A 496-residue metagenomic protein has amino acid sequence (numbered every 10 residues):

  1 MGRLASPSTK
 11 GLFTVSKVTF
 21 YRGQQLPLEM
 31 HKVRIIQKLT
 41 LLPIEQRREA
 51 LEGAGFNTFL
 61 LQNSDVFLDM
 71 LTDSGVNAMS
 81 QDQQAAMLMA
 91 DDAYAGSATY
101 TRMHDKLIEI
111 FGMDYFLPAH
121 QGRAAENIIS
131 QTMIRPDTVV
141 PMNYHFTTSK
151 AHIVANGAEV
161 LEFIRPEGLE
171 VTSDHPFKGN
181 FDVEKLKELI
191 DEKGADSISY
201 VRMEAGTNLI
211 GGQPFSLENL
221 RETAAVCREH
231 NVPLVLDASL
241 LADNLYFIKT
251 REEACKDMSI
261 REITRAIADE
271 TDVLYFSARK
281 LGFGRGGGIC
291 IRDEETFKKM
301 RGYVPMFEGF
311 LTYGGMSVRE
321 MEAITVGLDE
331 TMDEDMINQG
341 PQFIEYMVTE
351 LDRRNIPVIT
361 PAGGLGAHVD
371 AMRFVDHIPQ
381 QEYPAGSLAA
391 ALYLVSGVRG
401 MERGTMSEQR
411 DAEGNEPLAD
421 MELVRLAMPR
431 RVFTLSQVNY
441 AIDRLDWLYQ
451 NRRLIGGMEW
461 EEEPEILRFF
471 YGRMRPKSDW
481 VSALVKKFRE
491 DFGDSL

Functional and structural regions predicted by a protein language model:
P7-S8: Intrinsically disordered, low-complexity segments enriched in serine/threonine/proline/glycine and often basic
S16-F56, L60-A78, Q83, D92-F116 (+2 more regions): Conserved PLP-enzyme active-site core in the AAT-like
E159-E162, I291-K299, L394-D420: Flexible glycine/proline-rich, aromatic-decorated loop/lid segments
F215, H368-Y383, A412-L418, F469-R475: Short glycine/threonine-rich loop-to-helix capping motif typified by GTGT followed within a few residues by an Asp-Pro
R279-L281, P384-S387, A391: Phosphate/diphosphate-binding loops
K298, D376-P384, R431-Y440: Short, conserved charged micro-motifs
F343-E345, I359-A371: Conserved glycine-rich beta-strand-loop-beta hairpin in the small C-terminal domain of fold type I
V395, S407-L496: PLP-dependent enzyme catalytic core of the Aspartate aminotransferase-like
